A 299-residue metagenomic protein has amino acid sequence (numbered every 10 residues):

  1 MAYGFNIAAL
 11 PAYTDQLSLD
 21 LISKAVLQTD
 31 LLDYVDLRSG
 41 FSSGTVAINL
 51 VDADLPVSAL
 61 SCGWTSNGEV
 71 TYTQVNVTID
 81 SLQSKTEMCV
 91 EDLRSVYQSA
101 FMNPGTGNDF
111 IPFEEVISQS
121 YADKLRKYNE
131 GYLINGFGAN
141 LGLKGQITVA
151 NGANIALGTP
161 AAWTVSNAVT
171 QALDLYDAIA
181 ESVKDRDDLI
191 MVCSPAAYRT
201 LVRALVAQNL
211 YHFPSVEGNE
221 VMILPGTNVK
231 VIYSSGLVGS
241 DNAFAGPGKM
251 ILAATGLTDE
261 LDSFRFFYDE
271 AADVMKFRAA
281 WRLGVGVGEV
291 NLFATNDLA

Functional and structural regions predicted by a protein language model:
A2-P56, N108-I111, K144-S166, V202-A299: Sequence/fold signature of self-assembling virion shell proteins
L31, F41, R126-I134, D185 (+1 more regions): Intrinsically disordered or highly flexible coil/loop and linker segments, enriched in small and charged/polar residues
S42, T78, V183-D185, A271: Solvent-exposed loop and beta-edge segments used for protein-protein assembly and interaction
A59-V116: Long, hydrophobic/aromatic-enriched structural stretches that serve as scaffold segments
V90, I147, P195-A197, W281: Short, flexible loop/turn elements at secondary-structure junctions
R94-A178, T295-A299: Alpha-helical scaffold segments that mediate packing/assembly in large oligomeric complexes
I134-G138, D188-S194, F213-G218: Short coil/turn segments at secondary-structure boundaries
L173-Q208: Ordered core of a single globular domain
